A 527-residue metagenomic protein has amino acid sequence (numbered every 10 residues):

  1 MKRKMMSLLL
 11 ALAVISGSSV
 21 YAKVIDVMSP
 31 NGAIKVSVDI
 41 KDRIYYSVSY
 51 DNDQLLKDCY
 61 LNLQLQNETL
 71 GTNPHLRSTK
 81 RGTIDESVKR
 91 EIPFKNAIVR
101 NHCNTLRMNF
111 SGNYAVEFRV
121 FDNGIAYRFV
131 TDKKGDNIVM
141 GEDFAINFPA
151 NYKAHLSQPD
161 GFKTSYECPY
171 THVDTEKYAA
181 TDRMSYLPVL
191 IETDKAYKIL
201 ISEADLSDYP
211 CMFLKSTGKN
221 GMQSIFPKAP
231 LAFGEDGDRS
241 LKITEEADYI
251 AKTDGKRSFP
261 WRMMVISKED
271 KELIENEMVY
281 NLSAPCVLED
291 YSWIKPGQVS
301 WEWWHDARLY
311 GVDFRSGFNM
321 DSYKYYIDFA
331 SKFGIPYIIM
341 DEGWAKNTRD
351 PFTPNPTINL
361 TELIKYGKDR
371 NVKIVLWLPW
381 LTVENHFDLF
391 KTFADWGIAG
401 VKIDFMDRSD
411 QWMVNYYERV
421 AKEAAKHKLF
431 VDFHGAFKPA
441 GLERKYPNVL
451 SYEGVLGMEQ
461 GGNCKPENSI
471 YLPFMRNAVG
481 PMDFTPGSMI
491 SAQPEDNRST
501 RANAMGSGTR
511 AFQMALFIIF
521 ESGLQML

Functional and structural regions predicted by a protein language model:
M1-L8: Bacterial N-terminal signal peptides that target proteins for export
L9-G17: Bacterial N-terminal signal peptides
S18-A22: Sec/Tat signal peptide C-region and signal peptidase I cleavage site
V24-S283: N-terminal accessory beta-strand-rich subdomains and adjacent acidic, glycine-rich linkers that precede catalytic cores
F129, A330, D404, V431 (+1 more regions): Conserved, mostly hydrophobic/aromatic
D254-F329, F333: An acidic-aromatic substrate-binding cleft motif
D341-T509: Aromatic- and carboxylate-enriched substrate-binding clefts and catalytic-loop regions of carbohydrate-active enzymes
N497-L527: Glycine-rich, aromatic-lined ligand/substrate-binding cores of catalytic and carbohydrate-binding domains
